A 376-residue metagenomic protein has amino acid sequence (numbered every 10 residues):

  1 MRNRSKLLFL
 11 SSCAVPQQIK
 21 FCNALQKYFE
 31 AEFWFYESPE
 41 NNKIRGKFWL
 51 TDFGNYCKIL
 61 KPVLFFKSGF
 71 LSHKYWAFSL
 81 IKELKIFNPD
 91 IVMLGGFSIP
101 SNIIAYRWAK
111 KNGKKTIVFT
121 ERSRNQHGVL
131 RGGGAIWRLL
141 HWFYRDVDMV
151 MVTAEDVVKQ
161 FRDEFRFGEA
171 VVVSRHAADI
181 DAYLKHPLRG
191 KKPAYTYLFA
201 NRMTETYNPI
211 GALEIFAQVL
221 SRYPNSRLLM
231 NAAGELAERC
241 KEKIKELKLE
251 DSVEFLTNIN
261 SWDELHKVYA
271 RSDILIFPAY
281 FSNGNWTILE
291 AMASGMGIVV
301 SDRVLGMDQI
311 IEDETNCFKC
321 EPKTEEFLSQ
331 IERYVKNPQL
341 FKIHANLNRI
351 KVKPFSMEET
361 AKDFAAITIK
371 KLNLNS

Functional and structural regions predicted by a protein language model:
P100, K114-G133, D146-M149: A short, histidine- and acid-enriched strand-loop-helix "catalytic/donor-clamping" loop that lines the nucleotide-sugar
D156, A177: Carbohydrate-associated surface elements
R189-L220, L229: Conserved donor-binding/catalytic core segment of Leloir-type glycosyltransferases
K241-I259: Nucleotide-activated donor-binding/catalytic signature segment of Leloir-type glycosyltransferases, i.e., the conserved
K267-S272, A291: Short alpha-helical donor nucleotide-sugar binding micro-motif in glycosyltransferases
Y280-F281: Aromatic "clamp/platform" in nucleotide-sugar-dependent glycosyltransferases that forms part of the donor/acceptor
G297-S301: Short hydrophobic beta-strand element within catalytic cores of glycosyltransferases and related nucleotide-activated
D313-E325, R333-P338: Conserved acidic donor-binding segment of nucleotide-sugar-dependent glycosyltransferases
